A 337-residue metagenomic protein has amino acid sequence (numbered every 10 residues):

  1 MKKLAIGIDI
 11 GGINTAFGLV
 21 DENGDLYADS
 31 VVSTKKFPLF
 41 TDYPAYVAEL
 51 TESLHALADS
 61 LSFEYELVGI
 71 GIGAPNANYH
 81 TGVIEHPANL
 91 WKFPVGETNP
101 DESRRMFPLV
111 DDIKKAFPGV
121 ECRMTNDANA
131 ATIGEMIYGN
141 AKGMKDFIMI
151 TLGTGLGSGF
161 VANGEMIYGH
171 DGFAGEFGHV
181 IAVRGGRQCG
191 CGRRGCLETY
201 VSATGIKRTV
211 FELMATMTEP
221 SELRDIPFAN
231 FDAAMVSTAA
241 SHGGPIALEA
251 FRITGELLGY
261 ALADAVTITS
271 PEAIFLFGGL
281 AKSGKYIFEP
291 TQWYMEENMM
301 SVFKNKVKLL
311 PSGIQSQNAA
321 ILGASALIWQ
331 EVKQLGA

Functional and structural regions predicted by a protein language model:
L4-A48, Y65, I84-H86: Short glycine-rich, Thr/Ser-proximal phosphate-binding strand/loop in the N-terminal lobe of ATP-dependent enzymes
N14, N76, P271-M295: Glycine-rich phosphate-binding loops at beta-strand->alpha-helix junctions
V20, R123-M136, K282-A337: Glycine-rich phosphate-binding/hydrolytic loop that grips phosphoryl groups
A28-E66, V95-S103, H242, S316: N-terminal phosphate-binding loop and adjacent alpha-helix
V31, T199-A273, K308: A mobile "lid/hinge" subdomain adjacent to the ATP/sugar-phosphate binding pocket shared across diverse ATP-dependent
F40, P44-A48, V68-G69, N76-D146 (+1 more regions): Glycine-rich phosphate-binding loop and adjoining helix at the ATP-binding site of ATP-dependent phosphoryl-transfer
L50-G69, V120-E121, L213-M214, L262-I274: Phosphate/pyrophosphate-binding loops at sites that engage ATP/ADP/AMP, CoA/4′-phosphopantetheine, polyphosphate
N140-Y200: Glycine-rich phosphate-binding loop of actin/hexokinase-like ATP-binding domains
